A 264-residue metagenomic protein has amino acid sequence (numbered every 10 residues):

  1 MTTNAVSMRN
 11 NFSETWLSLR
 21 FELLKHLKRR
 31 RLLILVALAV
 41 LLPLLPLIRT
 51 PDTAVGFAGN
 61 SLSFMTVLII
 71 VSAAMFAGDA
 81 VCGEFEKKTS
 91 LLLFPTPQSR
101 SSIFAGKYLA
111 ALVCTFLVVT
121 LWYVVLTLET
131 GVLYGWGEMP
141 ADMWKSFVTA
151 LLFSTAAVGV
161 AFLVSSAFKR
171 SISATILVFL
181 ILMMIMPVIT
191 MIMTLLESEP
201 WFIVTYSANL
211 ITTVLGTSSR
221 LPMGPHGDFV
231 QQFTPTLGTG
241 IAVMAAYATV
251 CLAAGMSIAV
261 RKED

Functional and structural regions predicted by a protein language model:
M1-V36, R170: Aromatic- and glycine-rich beta-strand/loop motifs that create alpha-glucan
A5, V55-G59, T175, L180 (+1 more regions): Terminal transmembrane helical anchor/hairpin motif
V6-S18, V55-L62, E86-R100, L121-L126 (+1 more regions): Hydrophobic alpha-helical transmembrane segments
S7-R9, V36-S72, A80, A105-I172 (+3 more regions): Secretory targeting signals
R29, I34-P51, T66-G83, V178-T190 (+1 more regions): Long, contiguous secondary-structure blocks with strong helical propensity
M75, K88, V158, A174-T175: Residues that mark transmembrane-helix kinks and helix-interface sites in multi-pass secondary transporters
D79-V113: Helix-loop-helix units of permease transmembrane domains in multi-pass membrane transporters, especially ABC
F85, Q98, F168-K169, K262: Membrane-helix interface residues
